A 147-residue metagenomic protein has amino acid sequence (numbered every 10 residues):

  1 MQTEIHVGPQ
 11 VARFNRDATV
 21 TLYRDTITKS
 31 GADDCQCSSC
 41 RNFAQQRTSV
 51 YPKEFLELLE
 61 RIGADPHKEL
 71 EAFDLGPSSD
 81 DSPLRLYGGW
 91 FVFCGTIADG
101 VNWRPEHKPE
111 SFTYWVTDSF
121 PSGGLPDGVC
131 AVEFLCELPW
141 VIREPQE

Functional and structural regions predicted by a protein language model:
M1-S49: Long, hydrophobic N-terminal alpha-helical segment
V7, T28-S30, L84-L86, H107 (+1 more regions): A generic structural signal for short, non-catalytic loop/turn and secondary-structure boundary residues
R16, T28, E60-H67, A98: Generic surface-pattern signal
A32-L84: Short, well-structured hydrophobic secondary-structure segments
S38, C94, E133-L135: Residues in well-ordered beta-strands of folded domains
R47, W103, Q146: Short acidic, gly/pro-rich beta-turn/loop elements at beta-sheet edges and active-site/ligand-binding grooves
L75-S122: Short flanking/linker segments adjacent to small metal-binding domains or redox-active Cys/His motifs
Y114-E147: Glycine-rich, aromatic-bearing surface loops/beta-hairpins
